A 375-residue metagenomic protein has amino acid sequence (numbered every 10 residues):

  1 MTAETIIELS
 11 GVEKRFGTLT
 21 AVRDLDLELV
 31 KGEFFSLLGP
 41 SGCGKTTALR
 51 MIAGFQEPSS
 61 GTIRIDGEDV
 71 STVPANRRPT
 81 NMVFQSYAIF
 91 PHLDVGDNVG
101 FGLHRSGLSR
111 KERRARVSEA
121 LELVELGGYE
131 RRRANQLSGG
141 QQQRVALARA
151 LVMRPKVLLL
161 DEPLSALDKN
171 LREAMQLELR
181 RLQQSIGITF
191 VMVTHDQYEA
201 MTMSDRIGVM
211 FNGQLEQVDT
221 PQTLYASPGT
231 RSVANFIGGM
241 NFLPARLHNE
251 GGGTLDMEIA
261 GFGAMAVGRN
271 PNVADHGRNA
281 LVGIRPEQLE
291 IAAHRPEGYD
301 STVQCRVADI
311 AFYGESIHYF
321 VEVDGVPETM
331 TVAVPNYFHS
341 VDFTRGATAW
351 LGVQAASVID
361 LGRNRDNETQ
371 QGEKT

Functional and structural regions predicted by a protein language model:
F34, A75-N235: ABC ATPase nucleotide-binding domains
L38-P40: The feature captures the beta-strand-to-loop junction immediately N-terminal to the Walker
T46-L49, V145: ABC ATPase nucleotide-binding domain helices that frame the ATP-binding cleft
A53: Helix-to-loop junction immediately C-terminal to a conserved catalytic motif
Q56-R64: Conserved post-Walker A/P-loop segment of ABC ATPase nucleotide-binding domains
T62, E68, Q214: ATP-binding/catalytic-site motifs of ATP-hydrolyzing domains
M240, E250-T375: Non-catalytic connector elements of ABC transporters
